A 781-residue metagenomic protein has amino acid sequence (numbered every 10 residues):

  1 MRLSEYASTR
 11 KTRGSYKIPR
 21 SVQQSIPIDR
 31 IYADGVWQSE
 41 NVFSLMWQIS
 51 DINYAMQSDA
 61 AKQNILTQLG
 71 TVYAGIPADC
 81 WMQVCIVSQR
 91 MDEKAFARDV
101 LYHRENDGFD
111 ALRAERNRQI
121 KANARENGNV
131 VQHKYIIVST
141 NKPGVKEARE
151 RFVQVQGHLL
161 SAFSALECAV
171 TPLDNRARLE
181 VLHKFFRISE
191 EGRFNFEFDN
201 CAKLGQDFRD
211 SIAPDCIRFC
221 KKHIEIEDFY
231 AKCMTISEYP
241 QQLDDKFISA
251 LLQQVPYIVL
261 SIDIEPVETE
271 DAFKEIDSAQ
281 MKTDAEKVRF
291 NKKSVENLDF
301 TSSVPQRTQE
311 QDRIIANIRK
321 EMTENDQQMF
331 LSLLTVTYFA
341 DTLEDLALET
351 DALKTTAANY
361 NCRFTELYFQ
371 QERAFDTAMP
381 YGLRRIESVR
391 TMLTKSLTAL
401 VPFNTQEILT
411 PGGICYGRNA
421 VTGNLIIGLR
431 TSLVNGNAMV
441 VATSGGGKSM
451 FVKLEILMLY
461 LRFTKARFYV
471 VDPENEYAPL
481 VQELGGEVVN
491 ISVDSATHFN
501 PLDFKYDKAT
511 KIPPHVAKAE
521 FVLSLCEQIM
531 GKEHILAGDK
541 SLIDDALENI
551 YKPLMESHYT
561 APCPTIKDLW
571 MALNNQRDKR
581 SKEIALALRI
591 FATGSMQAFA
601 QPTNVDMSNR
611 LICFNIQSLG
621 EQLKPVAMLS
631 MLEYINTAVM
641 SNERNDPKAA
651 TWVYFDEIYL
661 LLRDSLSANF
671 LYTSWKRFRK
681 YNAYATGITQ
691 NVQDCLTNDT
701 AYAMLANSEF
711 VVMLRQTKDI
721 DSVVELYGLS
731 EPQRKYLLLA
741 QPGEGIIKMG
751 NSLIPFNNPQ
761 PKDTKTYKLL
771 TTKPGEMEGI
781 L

Functional and structural regions predicted by a protein language model:
M1-F403: Extended, folded cores of ATP/NTP-driven motor/assembly subunits in large transport and secretion machines
I52, D59-A78, Q89, A250-L252 (+11 more regions): P-loop NTPase motor domains
V440: Hydrophobic anchor at the beta1->P-loop junction of P-loop NTPases
K448: Conserved lysine of the Walker
F451: Hydrophobic positions on the alpha1 helix immediately C-terminal to the Walker A/P-loop
M458-Y469, A638: Post-Walker A helix-loop "phosphate-sensing" segment adjacent to the P-loop in P-loop NTPases
G485-V489, T700-M713: A short helix-turn-beta junction within AAA+ P-loop NTPase domains corresponding to the substrate/partner-engaging
S730-I780: Conserved P-loop NTPase
